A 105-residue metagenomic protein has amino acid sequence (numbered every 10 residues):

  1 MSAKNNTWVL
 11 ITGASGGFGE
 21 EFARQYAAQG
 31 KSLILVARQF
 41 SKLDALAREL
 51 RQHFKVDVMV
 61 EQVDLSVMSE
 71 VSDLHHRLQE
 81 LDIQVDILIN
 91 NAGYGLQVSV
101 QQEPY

Functional and structural regions predicted by a protein language model:
M1-L10: Flexible N-terminal pre-Rossmann segment of NAD(P)-dependent oxidoreductases
W8, S15-G17: Conserved glycine-rich cofactor-binding loop
T12, V85-G93: Rossmann-fold scaffold of SDR-type NAD(P)-dependent oxidoreductases
G16, G93-L96: Flexible cofactor-recognition loop at the NAD(P)H-binding site of Rossmann-like short-chain dehydrogenase/reductase
Y26: Aromatic pocket-lining residues of Rossmann-like dinucleotide-binding sites
Q29-L46: Conserved glycine-rich Rossmann-like NAD(P)H-binding loop of the short-chain dehydrogenase/reductase
S41, Q62-D73: The beta1-alpha1 cofactor-binding region of Rossmann-like NAD(H)/NADP(H)-dependent oxidoreductases
G95-Y105: Conserved mid-core segment of classical short-chain dehydrogenase/reductases
